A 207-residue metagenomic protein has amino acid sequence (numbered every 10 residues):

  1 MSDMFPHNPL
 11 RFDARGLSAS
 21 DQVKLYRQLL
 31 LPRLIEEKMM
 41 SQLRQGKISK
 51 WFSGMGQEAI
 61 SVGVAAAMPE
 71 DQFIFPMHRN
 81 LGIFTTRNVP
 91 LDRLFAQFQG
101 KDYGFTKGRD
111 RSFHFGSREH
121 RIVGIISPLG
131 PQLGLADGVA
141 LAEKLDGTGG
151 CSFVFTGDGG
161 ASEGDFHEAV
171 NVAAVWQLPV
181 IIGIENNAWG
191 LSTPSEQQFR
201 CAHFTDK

Functional and structural regions predicted by a protein language model:
M1-I60, A67-M68: Conserved acidic/glycine
L10-R11, V23-K24, F153-F155, W189-L191: A short, structure-level motif marking secondary-structure boundaries and short turns
E37, S41, G46-W176, T193-D206: Cofactor-binding active-site loop characterized by glycine-rich and histidine/acidic residues
R79, E185-A188: Short, ordered loop/turn segments at secondary-structure junctions
G157, I184-E185: Active-site flanking residues adjacent to catalytic metal/cofactor-binding acidic residues
P179-I182: Short, proline-centered helix/strand-breaking motifs
